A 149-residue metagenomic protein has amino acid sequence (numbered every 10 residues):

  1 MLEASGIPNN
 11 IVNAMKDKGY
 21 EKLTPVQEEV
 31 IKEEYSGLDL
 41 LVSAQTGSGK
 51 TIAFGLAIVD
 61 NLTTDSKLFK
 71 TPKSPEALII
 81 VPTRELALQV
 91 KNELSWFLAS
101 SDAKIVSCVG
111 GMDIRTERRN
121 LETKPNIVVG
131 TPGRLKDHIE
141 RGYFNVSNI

Functional and structural regions predicted by a protein language model:
M1-S43: Conserved pre-motif I regulatory segment
A4, N9-N13, D17-Y20, K70-Y143 (+1 more regions): Conserved nucleic-acid-binding Ia/Ib motif block in the N-terminal RecA-like helicase ATPase lobe
P25, A53, V129: Short aromatic/basic micro-patch
E28-L40, T51-T71, I80, E93-F97 (+1 more regions): Walker A/P-loop NTP-binding motif
S43, V59, P125-I127: Short alpha-helix boundary/capping motifs
A44-S48: The conserved Walker
